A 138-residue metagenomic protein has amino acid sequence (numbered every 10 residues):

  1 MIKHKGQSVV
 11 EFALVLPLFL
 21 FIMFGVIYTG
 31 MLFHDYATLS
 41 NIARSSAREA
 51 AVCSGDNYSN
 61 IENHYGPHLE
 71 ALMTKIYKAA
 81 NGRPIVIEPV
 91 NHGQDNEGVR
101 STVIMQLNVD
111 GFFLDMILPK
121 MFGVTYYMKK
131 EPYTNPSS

Functional and structural regions predicted by a protein language model:
I2-L69: Alpha-helical assembly-interface signal, strongest on the long, hydrophobic N-terminal helix that forms
R48-S138: Short, conserved structural patches
